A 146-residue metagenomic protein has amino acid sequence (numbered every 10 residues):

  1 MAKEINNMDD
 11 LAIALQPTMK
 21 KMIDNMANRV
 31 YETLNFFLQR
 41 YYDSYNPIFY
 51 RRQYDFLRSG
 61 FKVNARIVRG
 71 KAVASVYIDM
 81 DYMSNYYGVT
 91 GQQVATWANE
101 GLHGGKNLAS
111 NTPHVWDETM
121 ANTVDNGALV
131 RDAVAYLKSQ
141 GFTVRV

Functional and structural regions predicted by a protein language model:
M1-Y77, A95-V146: Short, Lys/Arg-rich flexible segments
K71, M80-Q92: Short, surface-exposed beta-strand/loop "edge" segments at domain boundaries and coil↔beta transitions
